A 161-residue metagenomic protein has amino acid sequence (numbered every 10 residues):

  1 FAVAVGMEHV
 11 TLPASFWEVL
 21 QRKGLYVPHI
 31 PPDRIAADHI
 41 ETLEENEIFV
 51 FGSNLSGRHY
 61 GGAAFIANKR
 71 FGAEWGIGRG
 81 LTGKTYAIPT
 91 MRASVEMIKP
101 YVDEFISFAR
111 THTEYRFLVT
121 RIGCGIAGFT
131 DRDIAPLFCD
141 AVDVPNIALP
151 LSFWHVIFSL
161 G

Functional and structural regions predicted by a protein language model:
V5-G161: Macrodomain-like recognition of ADP-ribose-binding/processing modules
